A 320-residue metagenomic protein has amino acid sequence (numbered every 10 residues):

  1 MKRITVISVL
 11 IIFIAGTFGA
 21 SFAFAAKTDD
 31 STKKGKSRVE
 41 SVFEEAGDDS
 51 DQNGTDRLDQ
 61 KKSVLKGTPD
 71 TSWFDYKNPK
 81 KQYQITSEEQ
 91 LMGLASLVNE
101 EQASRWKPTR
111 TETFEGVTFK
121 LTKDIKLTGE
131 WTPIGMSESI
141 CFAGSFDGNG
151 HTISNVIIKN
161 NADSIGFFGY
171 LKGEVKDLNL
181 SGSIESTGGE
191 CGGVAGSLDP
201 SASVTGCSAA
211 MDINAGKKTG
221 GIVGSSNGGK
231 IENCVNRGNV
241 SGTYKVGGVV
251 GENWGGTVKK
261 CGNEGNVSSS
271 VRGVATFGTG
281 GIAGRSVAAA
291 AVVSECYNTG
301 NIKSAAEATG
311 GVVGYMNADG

Functional and structural regions predicted by a protein language model:
M1-S8: Bacterial N-terminal signal peptides that target proteins for export
S8-G19: Bacterial N-terminal signal peptides
F24-K27, K33-G320: Surface-exposed repetitive/solenoidal architectures
